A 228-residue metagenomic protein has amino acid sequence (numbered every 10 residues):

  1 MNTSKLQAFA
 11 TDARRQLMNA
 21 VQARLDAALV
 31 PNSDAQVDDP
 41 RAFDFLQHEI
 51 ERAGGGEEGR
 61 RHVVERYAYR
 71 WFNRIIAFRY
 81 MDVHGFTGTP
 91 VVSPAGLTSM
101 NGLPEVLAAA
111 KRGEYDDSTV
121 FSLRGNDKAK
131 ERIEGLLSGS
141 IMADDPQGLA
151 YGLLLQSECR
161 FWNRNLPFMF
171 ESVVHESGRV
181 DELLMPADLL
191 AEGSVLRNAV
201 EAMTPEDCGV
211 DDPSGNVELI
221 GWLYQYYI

Functional and structural regions predicted by a protein language model:
M1-I228: Preference for the N-terminal adenyl/adenosyl cofactor-binding alpha/beta module
